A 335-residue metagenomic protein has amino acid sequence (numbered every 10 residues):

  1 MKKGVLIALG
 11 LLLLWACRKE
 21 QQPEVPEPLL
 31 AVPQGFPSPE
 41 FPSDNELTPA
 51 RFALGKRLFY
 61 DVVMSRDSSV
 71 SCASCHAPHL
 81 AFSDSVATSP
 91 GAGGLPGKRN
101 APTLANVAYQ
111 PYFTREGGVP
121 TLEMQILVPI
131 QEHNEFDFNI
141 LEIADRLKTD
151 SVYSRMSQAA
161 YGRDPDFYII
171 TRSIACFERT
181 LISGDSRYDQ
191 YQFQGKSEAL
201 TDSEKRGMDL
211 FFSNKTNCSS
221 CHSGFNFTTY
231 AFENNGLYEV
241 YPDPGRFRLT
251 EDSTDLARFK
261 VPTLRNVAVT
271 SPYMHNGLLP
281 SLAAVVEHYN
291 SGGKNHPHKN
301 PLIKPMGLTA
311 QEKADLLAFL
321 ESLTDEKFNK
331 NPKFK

Functional and structural regions predicted by a protein language model:
V5-L12: Sec-dependent N-terminal signal peptides
L14-A16: C-terminal motif of bacterial Sec signal peptides marking the signal peptidase cleavage site
Q21-V128, D189-P297, N329-K335: Short glycine/threonine-rich turn/loop motifs
L54, I140-A159, R163-G184, L278-K335: C-terminal capping alpha-helices of c-type cytochrome domains
Y109, F136-L141: Short sequence/structural segments immediately N-terminal
E135, T180, R187-D189, A199-L200: Short His/Asp/Glu-rich catalytic/ion-coordination signatures at enzyme active sites or charged loops
